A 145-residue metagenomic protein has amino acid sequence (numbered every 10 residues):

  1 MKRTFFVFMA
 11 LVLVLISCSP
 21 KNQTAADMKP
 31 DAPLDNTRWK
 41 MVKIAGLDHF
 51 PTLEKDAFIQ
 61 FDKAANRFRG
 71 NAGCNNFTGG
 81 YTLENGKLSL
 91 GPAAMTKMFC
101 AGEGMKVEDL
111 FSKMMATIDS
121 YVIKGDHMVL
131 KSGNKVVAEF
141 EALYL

Functional and structural regions predicted by a protein language model:
M1-T4: Positively charged n-region of N-terminal signal peptides that target proteins for export
F6, I16-L145: Lipid interaction determinants
L11-V12: Repetitive helical segments and hydrophobic/amphipathic motifs
